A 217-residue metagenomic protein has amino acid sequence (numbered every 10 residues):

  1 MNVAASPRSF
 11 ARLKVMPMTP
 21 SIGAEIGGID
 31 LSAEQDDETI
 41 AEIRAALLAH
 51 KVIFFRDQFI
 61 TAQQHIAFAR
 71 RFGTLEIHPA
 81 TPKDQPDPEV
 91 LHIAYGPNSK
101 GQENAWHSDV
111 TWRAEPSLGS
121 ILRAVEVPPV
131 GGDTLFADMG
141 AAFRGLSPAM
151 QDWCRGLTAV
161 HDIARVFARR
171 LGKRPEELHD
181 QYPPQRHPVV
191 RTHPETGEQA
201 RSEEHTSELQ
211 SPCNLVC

Functional and structural regions predicted by a protein language model:
N2-S207, S211: Non-heme Fe(II) oxygenase catalytic core, chiefly the N-lobe of the double-stranded beta-helix
